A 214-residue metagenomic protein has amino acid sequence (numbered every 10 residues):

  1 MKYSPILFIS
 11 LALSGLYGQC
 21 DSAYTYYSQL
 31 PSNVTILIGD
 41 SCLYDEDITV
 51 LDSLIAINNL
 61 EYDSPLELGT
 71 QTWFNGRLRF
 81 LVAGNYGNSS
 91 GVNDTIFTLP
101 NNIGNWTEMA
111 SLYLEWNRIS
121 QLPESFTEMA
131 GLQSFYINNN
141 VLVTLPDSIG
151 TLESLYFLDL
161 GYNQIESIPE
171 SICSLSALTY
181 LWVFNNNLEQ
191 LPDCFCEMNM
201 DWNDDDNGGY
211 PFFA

Functional and structural regions predicted by a protein language model:
Y3-L16: Sec-dependent N-terminal signal peptides
G15-N102, E197-N199, G209-Y210: N-terminal capping/linker segments that flank leucine-rich repeat
N75-R77, N105-M109, T127-L132, G150-L155 (+2 more regions): Leucine-rich repeat
R79-G84, A110-L114, Q133-I137, L155-L160 (+2 more regions): Conserved hydrophobic beta-strand positions in leucine-rich repeat
S89, I96-F97, I119-S120, L142-V143 (+2 more regions): Leucine-rich repeat
D94, N117, I137-N140, L160-N163 (+1 more regions): Consensus "Asn ladder" position of solenoid repeat domains
I96-N101, N105-E108, Y113-N117: Glycine-rich active-site/cofactor-binding loop and its immediate structural neighborhood
L99-G104, L122-S125, L145-S148, I168-S171 (+1 more regions): The feature encodes a structural signal of leucine-rich repeats
